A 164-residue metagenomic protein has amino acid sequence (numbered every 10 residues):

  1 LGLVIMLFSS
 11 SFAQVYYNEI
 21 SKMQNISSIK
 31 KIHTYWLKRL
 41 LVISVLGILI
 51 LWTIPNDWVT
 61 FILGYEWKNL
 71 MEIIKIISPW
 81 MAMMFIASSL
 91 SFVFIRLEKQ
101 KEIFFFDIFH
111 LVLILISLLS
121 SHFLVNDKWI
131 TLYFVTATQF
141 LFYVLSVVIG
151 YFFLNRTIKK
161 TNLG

Functional and structural regions predicted by a protein language model:
L1-I26, V93-R96: Helix-loop junctions and terminal segments of transmembrane helices in multi-pass membrane transport/translocation
L1-S10, Q14, S44-G47, I77-M84: Transmembrane helix-bundle signature of multi-pass secondary active exporters and lipid flippases
V4-S11, I48-T53, F61, I73 (+2 more regions): Membrane-embedded alpha-helical segments of multi-pass transporters/permeases
S28-V42, I50, M71-I74: Interfacial transmembrane-helix starts/ends
T34, T53-A82: Interfacial segments at transmembrane-helix termini and the short loops linking adjacent helices
L40, I74-I77, M81, D107-I108 (+1 more regions): Residue-level recognition of transmembrane alpha-helices in multi-pass small-molecule transporters/permeases
P79-F106, G150: Membrane-interface junctions at transmembrane-helix termini in multi-pass inner-membrane proteins
E98-K101, L111-V144, V148, F152-R156: Membrane-interface helix-loop junctions in multi-pass transport and translocation proteins
